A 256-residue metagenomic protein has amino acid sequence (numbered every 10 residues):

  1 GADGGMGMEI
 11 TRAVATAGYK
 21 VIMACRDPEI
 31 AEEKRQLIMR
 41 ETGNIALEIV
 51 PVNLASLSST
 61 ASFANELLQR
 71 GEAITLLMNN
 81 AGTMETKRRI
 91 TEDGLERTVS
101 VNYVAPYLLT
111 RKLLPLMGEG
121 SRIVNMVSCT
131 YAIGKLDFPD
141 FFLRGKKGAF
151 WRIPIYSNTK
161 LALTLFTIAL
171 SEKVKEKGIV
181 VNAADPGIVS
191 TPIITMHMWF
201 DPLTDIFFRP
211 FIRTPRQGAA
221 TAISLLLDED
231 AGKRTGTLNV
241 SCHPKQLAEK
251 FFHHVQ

Functional and structural regions predicted by a protein language model:
G1-G7, R35, P244-Q256: Short intrinsically disordered, low-complexity coil segments enriched in acidic
G1-H197: Rossmann-fold NAD(P)H-dependent dehydrogenase/reductase core
T60, A183, I206-H254: C-terminal helical subdomain
W199-L203: Solvent-exposed, glycine/polar-rich loop segments of beta-barrel outer-membrane systems
